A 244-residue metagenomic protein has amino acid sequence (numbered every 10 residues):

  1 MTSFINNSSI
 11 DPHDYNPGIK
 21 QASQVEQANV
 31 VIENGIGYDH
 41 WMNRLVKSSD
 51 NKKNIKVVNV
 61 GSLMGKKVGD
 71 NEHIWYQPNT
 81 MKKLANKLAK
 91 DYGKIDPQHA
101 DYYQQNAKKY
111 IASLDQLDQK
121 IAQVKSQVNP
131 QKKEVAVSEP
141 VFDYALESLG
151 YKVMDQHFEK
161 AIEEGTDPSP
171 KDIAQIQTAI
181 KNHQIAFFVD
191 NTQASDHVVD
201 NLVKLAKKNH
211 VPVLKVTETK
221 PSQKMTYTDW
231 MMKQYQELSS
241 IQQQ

Functional and structural regions predicted by a protein language model:
M1-Q244: Extracytoplasmic metal-acquisition and chelation regions
